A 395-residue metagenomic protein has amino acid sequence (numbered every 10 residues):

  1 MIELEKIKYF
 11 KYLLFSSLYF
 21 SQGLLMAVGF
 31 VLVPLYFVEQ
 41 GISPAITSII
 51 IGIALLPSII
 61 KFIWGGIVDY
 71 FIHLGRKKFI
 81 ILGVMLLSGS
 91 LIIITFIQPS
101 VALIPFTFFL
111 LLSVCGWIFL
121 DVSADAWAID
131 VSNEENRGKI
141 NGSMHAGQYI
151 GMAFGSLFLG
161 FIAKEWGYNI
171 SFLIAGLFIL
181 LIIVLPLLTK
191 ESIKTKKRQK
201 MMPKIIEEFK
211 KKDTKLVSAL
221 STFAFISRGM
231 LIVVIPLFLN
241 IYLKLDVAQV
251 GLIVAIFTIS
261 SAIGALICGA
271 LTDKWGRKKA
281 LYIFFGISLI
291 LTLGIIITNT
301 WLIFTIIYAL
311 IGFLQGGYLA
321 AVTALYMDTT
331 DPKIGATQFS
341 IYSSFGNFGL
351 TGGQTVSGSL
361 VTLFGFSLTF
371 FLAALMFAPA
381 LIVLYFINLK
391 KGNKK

Functional and structural regions predicted by a protein language model:
M1-Y9, E191-A219: Juxtamembrane intracellular "pre-TM" segments in multi-pass secondary transporters
I2-S58, K215-L216, L220, A224-L239: Helix-loop boundary and gating motifs at the non-cytosolic
P44-A45, E134-S143, V247-A248, P332-Y342: Loop-to-transmembrane helix entry/capping segments in MFS-fold secondary transporters and related SLC/MFSD carriers
I60-L74, A163, G264-G276, V361-T362: Helix-to-loop junctions at the C-terminal end of transmembrane segments in multipass secondary transporters
K78-I93, K279-G294: Structural signature of the two symmetry-related core transmembrane helices
F96-F109, I296-Y308: Helix-loop junctions at membrane interfaces in 12-TM secondary transporters
I118-S132, G317-D331: Intracellular juxtamembrane helix-capping segments at the cytosolic ends of symmetry-related transmembrane helices
K333-T362: A late C-terminal transmembrane helix in Major Facilitator Superfamily
